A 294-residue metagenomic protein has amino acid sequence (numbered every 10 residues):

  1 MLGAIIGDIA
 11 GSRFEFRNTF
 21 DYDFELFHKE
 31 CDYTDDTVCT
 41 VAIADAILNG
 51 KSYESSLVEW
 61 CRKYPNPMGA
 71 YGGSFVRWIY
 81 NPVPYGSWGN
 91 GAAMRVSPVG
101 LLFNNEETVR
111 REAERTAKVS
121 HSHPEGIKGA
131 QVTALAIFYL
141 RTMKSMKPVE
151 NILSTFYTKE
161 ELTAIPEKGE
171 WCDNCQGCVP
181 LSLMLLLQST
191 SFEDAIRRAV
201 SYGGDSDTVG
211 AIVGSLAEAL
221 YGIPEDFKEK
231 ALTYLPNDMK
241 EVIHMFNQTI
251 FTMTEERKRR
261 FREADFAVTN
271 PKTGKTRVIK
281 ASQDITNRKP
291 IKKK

Functional and structural regions predicted by a protein language model:
M1-K294: Structured, active/binding-site neighborhoods that engage oxygen-rich ligands
